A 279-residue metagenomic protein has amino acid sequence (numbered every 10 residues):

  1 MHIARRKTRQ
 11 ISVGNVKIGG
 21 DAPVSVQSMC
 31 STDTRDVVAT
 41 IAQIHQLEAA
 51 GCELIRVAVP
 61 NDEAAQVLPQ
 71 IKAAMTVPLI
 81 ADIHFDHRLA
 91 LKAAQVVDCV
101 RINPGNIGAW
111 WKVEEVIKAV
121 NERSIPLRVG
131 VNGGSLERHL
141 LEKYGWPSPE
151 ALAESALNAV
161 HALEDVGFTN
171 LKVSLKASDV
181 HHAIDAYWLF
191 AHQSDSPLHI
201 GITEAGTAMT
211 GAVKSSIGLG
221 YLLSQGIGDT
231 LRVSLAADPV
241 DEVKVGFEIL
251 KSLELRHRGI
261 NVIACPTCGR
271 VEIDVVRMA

Functional and structural regions predicted by a protein language model:
M1-S28, N121, M278: N-terminal amphipathic alpha-helix/helix-capping segment at the start of soluble metabolic enzymes
T8-Q10, P23-Q27, L54-R56, T76-D82 (+6 more regions): Structural preference for beta-strand elements that scaffold enzyme active sites
V13, G20-A39, A58-P60, V77-F85 (+3 more regions): Active-site mouth loops of central-metabolism enzymes
M29-V37, E48-M75, P104-G108, L171-V180: Glycine-rich, proline-tolerant flexible connector loops at the mouths of alpha/beta enzymes
G51-E53, V96-K112, I202, Q225-P239: Glycine-rich phosphate-binding active-site loops on the catalytic face of alpha/beta enzymes
N61-I83, E115-L127, Y187-L198: Alpha-helix-loop-beta-strand connector modules within alpha/beta enzyme cores
V77, H87-R128: Hydrophobic or amphipathic alpha-helical targeting/insertion segments
N132-S135, L140-A279: Catalytic alpha/beta core domains of metabolic enzymes, predominantly
